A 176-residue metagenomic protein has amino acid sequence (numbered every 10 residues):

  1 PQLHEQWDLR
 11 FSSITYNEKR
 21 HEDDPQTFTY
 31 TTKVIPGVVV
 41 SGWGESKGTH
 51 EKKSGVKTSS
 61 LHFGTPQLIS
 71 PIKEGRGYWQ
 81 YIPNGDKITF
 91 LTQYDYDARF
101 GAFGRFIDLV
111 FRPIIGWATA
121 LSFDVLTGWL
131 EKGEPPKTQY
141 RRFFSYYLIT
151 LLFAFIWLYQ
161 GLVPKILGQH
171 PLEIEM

Functional and structural regions predicted by a protein language model:
P1-H4, F28-Y30, F90-T92, L126 (+1 more regions): Hydrophobic pocket/interface hotspot
P1-Q2, F11, G133: Alpha-helix boundary/capping residues
E5-R76, N84-T89: Glycine-rich portal/gate segments that line the openings of hydrophobic small-molecule binding cavities
H21-E22, I35, K53-V56, L68 (+3 more regions): Membrane-interface extramembranous regions
W79: Conserved GNAT-family N-acetyltransferase fold
